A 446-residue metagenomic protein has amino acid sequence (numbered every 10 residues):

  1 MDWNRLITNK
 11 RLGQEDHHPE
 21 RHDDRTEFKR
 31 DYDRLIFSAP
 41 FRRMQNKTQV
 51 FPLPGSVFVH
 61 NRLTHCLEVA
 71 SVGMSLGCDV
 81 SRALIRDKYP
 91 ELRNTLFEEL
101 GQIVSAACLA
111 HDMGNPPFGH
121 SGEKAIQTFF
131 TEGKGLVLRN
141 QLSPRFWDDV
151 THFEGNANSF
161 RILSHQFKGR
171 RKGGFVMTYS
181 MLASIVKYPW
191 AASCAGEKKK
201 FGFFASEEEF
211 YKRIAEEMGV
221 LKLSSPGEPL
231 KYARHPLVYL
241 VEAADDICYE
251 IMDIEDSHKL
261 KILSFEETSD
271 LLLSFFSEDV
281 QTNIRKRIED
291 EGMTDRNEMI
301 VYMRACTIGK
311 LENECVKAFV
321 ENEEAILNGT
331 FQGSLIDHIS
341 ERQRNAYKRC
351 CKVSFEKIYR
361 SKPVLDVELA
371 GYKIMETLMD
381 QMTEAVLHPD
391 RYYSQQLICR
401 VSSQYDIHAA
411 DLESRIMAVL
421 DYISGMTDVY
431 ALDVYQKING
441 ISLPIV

Functional and structural regions predicted by a protein language model:
M1-D24, I36-K47, S56, L67 (+4 more regions): Sequence-structural signature of the catalytic-core scaffold of metal-dependent phosphohydrolases that act on
R30-R42, I339-N345: Acidic, low-complexity proline/glycine-rich segments
K47-V57, V353-I358: A short small-residue
H60-T64: Low-complexity, highly charged intrinsically disordered N-terminal segments that act as targeting/localization
E68, Y239, A243-D246, T307 (+6 more regions): Charged, amphipathic alpha-helical oligomerization/scaffolding segments
V320-S402: Substrate-recognition/cap regions that form aromatic- and gly/pro-loop-enriched pockets for small-molecule ligands
Q395-L443: C-terminal amphipathic alpha-helical interaction region
